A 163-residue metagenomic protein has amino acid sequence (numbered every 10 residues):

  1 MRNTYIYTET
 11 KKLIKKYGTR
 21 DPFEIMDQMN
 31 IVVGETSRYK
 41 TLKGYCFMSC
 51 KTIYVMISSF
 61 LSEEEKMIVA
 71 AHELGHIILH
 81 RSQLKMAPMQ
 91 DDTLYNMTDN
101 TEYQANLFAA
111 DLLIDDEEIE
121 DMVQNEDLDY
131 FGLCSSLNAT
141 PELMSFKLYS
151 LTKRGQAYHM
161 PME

Functional and structural regions predicted by a protein language model:
M1-E163: Active-site hotspot residues in diverse enzymes, especially metal/ion-binding acidic/histidine motifs
